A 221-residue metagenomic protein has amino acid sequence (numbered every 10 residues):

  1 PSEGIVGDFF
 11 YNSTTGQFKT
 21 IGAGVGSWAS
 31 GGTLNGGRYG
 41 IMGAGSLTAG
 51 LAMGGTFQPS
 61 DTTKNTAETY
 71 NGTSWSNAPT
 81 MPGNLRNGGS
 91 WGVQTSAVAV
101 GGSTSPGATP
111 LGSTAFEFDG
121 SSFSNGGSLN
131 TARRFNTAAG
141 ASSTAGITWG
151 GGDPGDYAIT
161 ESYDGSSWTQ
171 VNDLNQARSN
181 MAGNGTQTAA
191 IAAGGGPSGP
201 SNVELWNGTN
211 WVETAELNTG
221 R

Functional and structural regions predicted by a protein language model:
P1-R221: Polar, enzyme-active/binding microenvironments
